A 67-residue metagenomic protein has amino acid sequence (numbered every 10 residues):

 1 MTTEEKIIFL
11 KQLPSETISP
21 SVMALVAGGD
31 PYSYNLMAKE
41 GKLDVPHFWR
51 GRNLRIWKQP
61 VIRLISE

Functional and structural regions predicted by a protein language model:
T2-E4, K58-E67: A short, Lys/Arg-enriched interface patch at domain edges and termini
E5-L36: Polyanion-binding surface elements
Q12-S15, V45, I56, S66: Generic detector of low-complexity/intrinsically disordered segments and short hydrophobic N-terminal stretches
S19, W57-K58: Helix N-cap / beta->alpha transition motif
L25-R55, I62: Major-groove DNA-recognition helix of helix-turn-helix-type DNA-binding domains
